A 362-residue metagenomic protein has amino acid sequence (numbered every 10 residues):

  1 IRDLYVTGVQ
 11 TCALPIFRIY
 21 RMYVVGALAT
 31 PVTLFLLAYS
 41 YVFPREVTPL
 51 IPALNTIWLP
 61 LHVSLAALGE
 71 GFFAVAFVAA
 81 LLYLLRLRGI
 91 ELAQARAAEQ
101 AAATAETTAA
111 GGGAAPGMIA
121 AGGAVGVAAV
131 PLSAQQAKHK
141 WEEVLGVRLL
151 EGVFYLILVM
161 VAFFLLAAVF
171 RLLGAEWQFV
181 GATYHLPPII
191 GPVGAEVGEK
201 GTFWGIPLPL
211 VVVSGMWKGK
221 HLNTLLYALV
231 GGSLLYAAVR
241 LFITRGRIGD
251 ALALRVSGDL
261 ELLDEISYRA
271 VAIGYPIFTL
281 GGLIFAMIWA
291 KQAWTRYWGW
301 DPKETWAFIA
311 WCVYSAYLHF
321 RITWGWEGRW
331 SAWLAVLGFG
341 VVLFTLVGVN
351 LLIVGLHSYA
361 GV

Functional and structural regions predicted by a protein language model:
I1-C12: Single conserved hydrophobic/aromatic residue that forms the stacking wall/gate of nucleotide- or nucleobase-binding
Q10-F73, A79, L85-T104, Q136-R148: Membrane-interface helix-loop-helix junctions at boundaries between adjacent transmembrane segments
I16-P31, A137-E151, G258-R269, W326-V336 (+1 more regions): Membrane-interfacial loop-to-helix junctions in multi-pass inner-membrane proteins
L34-Y41, F163, L283, F339-V347: Aromatic-anchored segments of alpha-helical transmembrane domains
R45-A67, A167-N223, R255, I284-P302 (+1 more regions): Membrane-interface interhelical loops and short amphipathic "cap" helices that link adjacent transmembrane segments
P60-V78, K218-Y236: Alpha-helical transmembrane segments
I90-G152, R247-I266: Membrane-interfacial, low-structure loops and terminal tails that flank and connect transmembrane helices in multi-pass
I157-A162, Y275, A335-I353: Final/C-terminal transmembrane alpha-helix of multipass membrane proteins
